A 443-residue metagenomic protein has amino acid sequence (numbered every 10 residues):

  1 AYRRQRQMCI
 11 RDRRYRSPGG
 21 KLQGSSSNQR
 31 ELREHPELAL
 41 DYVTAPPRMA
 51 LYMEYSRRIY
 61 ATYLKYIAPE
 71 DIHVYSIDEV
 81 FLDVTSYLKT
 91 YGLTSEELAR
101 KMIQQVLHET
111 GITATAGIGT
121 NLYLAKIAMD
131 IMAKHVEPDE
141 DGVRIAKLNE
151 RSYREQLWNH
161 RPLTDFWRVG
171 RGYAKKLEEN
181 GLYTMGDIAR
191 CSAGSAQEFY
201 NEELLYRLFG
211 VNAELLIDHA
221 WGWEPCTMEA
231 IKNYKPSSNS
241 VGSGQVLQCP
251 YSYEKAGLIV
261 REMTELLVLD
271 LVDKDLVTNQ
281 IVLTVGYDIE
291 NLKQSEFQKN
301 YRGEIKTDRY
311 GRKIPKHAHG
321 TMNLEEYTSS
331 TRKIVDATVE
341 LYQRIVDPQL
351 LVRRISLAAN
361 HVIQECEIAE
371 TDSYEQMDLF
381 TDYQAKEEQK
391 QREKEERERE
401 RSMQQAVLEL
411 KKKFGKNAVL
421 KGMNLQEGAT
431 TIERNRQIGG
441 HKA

Functional and structural regions predicted by a protein language model:
A1: Nucleotide/phosphate-binding catalytic cleft detector across ATP-hydrolyzing and phosphate-transferring enzymes
R4-Q7, R11-M228, Q384-A443: Gly/Gly-Pro- and Ser/Thr-rich, intrinsically disordered tail segments characteristic of DNA damage-repair and tolerance
R6, A114, N279-I281, I355 (+1 more regions): Change "...and in nucleic-acid phosphodiester-cleaving endonucleases..." to "...and in nucleic-acid processing enzymes
A39, D165, Y173-V352, T371-D372: DNA-contacting surface of Y-family translesion DNA polymerases
K89, M132-A133, G242, G286 (+2 more regions): Alpha-helix boundary/capping detector
T90, L124, N291-K293, E365-E367: Residue-level signal for secondary-structure boundary sites
T120-Y123, D218-W221, V277-I289, L351-Q364 (+1 more regions): A glycine-rich phosphate-binding loop feature that marks nucleotide/adenosyl-phosphate handling sites
G311-A443: Acidic, metal-coordinating catalytic segment for phosphate/diphosphate chemistry, firing primarily on the Nudix
